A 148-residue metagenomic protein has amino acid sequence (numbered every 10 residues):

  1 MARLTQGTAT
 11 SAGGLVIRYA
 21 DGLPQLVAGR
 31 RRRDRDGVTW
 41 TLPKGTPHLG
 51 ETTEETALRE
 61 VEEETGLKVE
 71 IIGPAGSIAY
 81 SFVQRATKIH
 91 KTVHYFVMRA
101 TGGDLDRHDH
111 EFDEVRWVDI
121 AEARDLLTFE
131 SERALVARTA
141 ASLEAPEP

Functional and structural regions predicted by a protein language model:
M1-L42: N-terminal strand-loop-strand
T10-A12, P24, K91-H94, D113: Change "...and in nucleic-acid phosphodiester-cleaving endonucleases..." to "...and in nucleic-acid processing enzymes
L15, A28, Y95-V97, W117: Conserved hydrophobic/aromatic beta-strand scaffold that supports enzyme active sites
D21-L23, R33-D36, H48-L49, S77-Y80 (+1 more regions): Short, charged/polar surface micro-motifs in flexible loops or helix N-caps
T41, H90, W117: Short aromatic/basic micro-patch
L42-A75, D119: The catalytic Nudix box helix
G66-G103: Active-site segment of metal-dependent pyrophosphate-handling enzymes, primarily the Nudix hydrolase catalytic core
V97-R99, D104-A137: NUDIX/MutT-family hydrolases
